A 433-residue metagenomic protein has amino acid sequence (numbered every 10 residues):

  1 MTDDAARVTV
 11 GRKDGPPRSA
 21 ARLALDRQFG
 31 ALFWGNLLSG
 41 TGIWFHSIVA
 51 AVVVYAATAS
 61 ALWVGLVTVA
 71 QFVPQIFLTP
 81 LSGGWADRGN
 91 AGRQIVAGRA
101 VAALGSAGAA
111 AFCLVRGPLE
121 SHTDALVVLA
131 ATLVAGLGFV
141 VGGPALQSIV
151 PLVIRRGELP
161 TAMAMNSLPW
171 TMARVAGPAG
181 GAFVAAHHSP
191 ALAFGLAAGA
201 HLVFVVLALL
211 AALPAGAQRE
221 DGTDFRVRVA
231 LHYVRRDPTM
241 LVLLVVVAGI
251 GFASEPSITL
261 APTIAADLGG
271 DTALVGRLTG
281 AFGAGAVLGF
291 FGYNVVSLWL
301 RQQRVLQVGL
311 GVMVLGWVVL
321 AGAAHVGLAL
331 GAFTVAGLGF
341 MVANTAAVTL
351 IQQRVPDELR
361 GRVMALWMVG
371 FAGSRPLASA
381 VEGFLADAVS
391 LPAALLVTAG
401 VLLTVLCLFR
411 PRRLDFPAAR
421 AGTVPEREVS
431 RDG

Functional and structural regions predicted by a protein language model:
R7-G30, L213-V245, E426-G433: Juxtamembrane intracellular "pre-TM" segments in multi-pass secondary transporters
G15-P74, Y233-F282: Helix-loop boundary and gating motifs at the non-cytosolic
L25, A56-A57, D87-R88, S121 (+6 more regions): Membrane-helix boundary and inter-helical linker elements of multi-pass secondary transporters
G30-S47, Q71-A86, N90-G105, V127-A186 (+5 more regions): Substrate-agnostic recognition of the 12-TM MFS/MFS-like secondary transporter fold
F77, L81, Q94-I95, G108 (+3 more regions): C-terminal transmembrane bundle of multi-pass solute transporters/carriers
A111-A130, A321-A332: Helix-loop junctions at membrane interfaces in 12-TM secondary transporters
H122-G136, T161-R219, A273-G276, G280-A284 (+2 more regions): Hydrophobic alpha-helical transmembrane segments
